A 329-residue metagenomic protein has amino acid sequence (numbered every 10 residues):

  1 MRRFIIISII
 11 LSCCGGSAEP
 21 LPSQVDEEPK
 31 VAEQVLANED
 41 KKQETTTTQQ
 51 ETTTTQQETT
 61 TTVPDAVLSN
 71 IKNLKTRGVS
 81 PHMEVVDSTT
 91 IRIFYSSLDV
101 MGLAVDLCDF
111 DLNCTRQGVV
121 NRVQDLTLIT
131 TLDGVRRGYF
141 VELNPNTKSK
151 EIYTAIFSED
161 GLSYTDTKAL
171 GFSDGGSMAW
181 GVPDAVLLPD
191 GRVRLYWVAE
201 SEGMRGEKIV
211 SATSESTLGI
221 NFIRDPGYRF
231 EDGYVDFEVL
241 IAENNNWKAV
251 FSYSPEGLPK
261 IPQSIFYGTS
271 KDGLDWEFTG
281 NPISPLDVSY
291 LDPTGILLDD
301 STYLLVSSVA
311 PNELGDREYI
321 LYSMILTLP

Functional and structural regions predicted by a protein language model:
M1-I7: Sec-dependent signal peptide recognition, specifically the positively charged N-region followed immediately by
F4, A32, D40-E44, V210 (+1 more regions): Residue-level detector of intrinsically disordered/flexible regions characterized by low predicted structural confidence
L11-C13: C-terminal motif of bacterial Sec signal peptides marking the signal peptidase cleavage site
A18, P22, E58-G181, V186-V235 (+2 more regions): Beta-rich carbohydrate-recognition and catalytic domains
A18-T48: Short, low-complexity, disordered segments immediately C-terminal to signal peptides in bacterial exported proteins
E44-T62: Extracellular mucin-like PTS domains
P293: Extracellular glycan/ECM-engagement signal in secreted proteins
